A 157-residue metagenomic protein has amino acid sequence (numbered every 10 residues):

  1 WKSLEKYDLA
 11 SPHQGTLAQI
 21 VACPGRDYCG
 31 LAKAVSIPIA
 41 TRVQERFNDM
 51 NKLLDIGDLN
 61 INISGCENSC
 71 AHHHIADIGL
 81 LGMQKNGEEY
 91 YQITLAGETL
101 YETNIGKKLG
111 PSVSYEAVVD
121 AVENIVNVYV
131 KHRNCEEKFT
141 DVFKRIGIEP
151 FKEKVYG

Functional and structural regions predicted by a protein language model:
W1-A10, I146-Y156: Terminal amphipathic helices with adjacent charged low-complexity linkers/tails
W1-E88: Small-residue-enriched alpha-helical segments and adjacent helix-cap loops that form tight helix-helix packing
H13, K52-L53, K131-K138: Intrinsically disordered or highly flexible coil/loop and linker segments, enriched in small and charged/polar residues
C29-I37, K108-Y115, D141: Hydrophobic alpha-helical scaffolding
R46, A121, V128, V142-R145 (+1 more regions): Residues that form generic nucleotide/phosphate-binding pockets
H74-C135: Mobile "lid/hinge" segments at catalytic clefts and subdomain interfaces of large enzymes
V126, R133, T140-P150: Extended, acidic-biased charged interface segments
